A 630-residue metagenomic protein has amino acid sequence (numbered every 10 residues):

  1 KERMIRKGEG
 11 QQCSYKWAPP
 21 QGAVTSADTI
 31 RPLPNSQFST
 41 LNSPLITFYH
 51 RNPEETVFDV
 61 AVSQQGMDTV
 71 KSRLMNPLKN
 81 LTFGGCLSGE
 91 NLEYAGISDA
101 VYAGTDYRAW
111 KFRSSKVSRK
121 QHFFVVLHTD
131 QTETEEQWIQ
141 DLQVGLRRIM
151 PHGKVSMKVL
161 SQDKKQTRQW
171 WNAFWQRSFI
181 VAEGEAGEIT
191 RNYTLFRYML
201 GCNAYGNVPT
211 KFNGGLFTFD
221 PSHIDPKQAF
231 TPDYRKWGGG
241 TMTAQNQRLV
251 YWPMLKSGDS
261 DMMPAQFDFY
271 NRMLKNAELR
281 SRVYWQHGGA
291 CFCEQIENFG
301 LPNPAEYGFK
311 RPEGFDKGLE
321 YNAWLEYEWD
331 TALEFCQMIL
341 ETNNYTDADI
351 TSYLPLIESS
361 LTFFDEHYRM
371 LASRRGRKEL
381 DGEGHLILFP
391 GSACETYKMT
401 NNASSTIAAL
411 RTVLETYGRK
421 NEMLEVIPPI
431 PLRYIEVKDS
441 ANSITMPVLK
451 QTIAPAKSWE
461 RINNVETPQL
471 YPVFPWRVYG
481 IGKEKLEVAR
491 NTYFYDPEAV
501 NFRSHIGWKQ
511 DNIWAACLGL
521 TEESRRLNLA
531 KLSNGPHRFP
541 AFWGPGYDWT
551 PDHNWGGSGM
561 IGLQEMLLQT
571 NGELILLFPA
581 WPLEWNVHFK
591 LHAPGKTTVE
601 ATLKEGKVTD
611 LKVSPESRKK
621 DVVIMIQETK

Functional and structural regions predicted by a protein language model:
K1-G240, P264, Y270-R282, P497 (+1 more regions): Acidic/polar, glycine-enriched structural segments that form the non-catalytic walls/loops of the carbohydrate-binding
K1-K7, E522-K630: Non-catalytic C-terminal accessory modules of carbohydrate-active enzymes
M4-P32, N42-L45, R51-D59, R411 (+5 more regions): Beta-rich accessory regions
Q131-E133, G214-G240, F292-S352, D365-V426 (+1 more regions): The feature captures the catalytic groove of carbohydrate-active enzymes
I189-A204, A332-E341, P355-F364: Extended, hydrophobic/aromatic-rich amphipathic alpha-helical segments that build helical scaffolds
N207-Y234, R280-W285, R369-S392, I435 (+3 more regions): Glycine- and aromatic-rich loop/turn segments at beta-sheet edges
N213, Q266-D268, T351-T362, G376-G391 (+2 more regions): Beta-strand segments within the central parallel beta-sheet cores of soluble alpha/beta enzyme folds
T243-V250, L255-L279, H287-E294, F299-L301 (+4 more regions): Active-site core of glycosidic bond-cleaving carbohydrate-active enzymes
